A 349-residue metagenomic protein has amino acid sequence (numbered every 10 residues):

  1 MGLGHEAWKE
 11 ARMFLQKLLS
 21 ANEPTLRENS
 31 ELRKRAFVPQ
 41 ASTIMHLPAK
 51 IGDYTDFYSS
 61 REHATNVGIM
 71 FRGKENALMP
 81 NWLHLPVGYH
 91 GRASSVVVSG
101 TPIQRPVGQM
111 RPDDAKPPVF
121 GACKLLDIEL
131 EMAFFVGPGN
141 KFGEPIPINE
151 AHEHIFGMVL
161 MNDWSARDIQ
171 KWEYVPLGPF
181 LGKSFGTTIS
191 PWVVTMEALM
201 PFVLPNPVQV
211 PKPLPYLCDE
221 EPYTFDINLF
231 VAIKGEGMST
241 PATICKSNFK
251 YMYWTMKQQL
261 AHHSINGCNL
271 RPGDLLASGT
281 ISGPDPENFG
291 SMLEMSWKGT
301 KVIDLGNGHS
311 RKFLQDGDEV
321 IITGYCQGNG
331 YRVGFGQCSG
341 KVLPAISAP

Functional and structural regions predicted by a protein language model:
M1-K246, Y253-Q258, V302: Active-site microenvironments in enzyme catalytic cores
G121-L125, G267-C268, R311: Exposed beta-sheet edge/beta-hairpin loop segments within beta-rich domains
P138, S264-N266: A structural micro-motif recognizing beta-strand termini and the immediately following turn/loop segments
S247-F249, L314: Transmitter module of two-component histidine kinases
W254-H262, N269-P272, L276-Y325, Y331-R332 (+1 more regions): Active-site pocket scaffolds in enzymes
L343-A348: Eukaryotic intrinsically disordered, low-complexity regulatory regions
